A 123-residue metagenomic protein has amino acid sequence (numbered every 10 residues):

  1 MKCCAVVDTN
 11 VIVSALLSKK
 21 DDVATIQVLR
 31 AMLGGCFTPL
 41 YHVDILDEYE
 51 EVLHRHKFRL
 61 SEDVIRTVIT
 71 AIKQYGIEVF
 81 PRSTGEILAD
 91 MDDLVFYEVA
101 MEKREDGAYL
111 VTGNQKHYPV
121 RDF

Functional and structural regions predicted by a protein language model:
M1-Y41: Short, well-structured N-terminal submotif of metal-dependent ribonuclease cores
D8, Y41, A89-L94, N114: Histidine- and aromatic-rich ligand-binding microenvironments
V11-I12, I45, K116-H117: Alpha-helix capping/helix-boundary segments
S14-L16, V52, V120-R121: Residues that scaffold the ATP/ADP-binding catalytic core of kinase and kinase-like folds
A15-S18, T84-A89: Short, flexible loop segments at the rims of nucleotide/cofactor-binding pockets, characterized by
I26-R30, I69, F96-M101: Short amphipathic alpha-helical segments and helix-helix/interface helices
R30-T84: PIN-domain endoribonuclease scaffold, especially VapC-family toxins
D92-F123: Acidic, metal-binding active-site segment of PIN/NYN-like and related structure-specific nucleases
